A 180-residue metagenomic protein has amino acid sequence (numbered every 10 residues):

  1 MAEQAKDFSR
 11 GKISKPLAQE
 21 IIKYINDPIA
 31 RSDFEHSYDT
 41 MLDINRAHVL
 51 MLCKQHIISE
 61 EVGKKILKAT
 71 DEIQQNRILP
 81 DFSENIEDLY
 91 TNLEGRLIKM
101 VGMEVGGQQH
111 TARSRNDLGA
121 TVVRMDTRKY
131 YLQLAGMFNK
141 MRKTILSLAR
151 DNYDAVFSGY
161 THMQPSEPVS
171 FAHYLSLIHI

Functional and structural regions predicted by a protein language model:
A2-I178: A helix-coil-helix interface module used to build multimeric assemblies and to scaffold catalytic/cofactor sites
